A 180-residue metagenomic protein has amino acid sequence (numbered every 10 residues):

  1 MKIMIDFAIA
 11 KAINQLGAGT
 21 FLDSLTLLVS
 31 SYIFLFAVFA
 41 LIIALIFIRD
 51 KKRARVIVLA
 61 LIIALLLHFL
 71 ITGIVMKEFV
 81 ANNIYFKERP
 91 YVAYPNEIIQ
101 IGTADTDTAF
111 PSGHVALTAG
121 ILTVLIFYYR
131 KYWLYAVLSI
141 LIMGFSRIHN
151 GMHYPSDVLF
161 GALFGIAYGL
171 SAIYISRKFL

Functional and structural regions predicted by a protein language model:
M1-V38, T72-D105: N-terminal transmembrane-helix/juxtamembrane module of multi-pass inner/ER membrane proteins
F21, K52-V56, Y129-Y135: Membrane-helix interface segments
S30-F47, H114: Hydrophobic alpha-helical transmembrane segments
F36-A44, L59, I63, L67 (+4 more regions): Lipid-exposed faces of alpha-helical membrane segments in multi-pass integral membrane proteins
I43-I46, I71-A81, I126, A172-L180: Membrane-water interface at transmembrane helix exits
A44-A54, G151: Perimembrane helix-loop-helix junctions
A54-F127, I140: Membrane-interface loops
I98-L180: Membrane-embedded catalytic cores of phosphoryl/pyrophosphoryl-handling enzymes
